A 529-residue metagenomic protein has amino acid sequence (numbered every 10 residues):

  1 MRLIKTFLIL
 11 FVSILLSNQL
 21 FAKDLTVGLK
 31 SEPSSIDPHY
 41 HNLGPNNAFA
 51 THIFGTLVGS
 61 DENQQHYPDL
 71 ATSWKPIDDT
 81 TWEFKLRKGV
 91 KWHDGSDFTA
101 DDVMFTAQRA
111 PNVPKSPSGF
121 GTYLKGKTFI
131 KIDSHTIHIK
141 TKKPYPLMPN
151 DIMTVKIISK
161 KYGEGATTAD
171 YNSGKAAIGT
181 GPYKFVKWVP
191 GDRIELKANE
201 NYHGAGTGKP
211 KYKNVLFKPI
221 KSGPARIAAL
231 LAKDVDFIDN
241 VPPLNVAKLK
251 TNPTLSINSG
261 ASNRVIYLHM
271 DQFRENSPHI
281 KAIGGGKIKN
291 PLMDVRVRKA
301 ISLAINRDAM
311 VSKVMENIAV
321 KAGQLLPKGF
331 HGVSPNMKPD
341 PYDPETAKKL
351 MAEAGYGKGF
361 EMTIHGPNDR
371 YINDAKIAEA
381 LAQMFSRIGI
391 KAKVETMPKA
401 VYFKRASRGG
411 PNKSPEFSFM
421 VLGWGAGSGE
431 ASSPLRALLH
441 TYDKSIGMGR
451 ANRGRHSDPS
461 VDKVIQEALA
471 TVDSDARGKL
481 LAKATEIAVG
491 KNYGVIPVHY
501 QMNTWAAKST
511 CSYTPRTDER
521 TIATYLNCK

Functional and structural regions predicted by a protein language model:
M1-L8: Bacterial N-terminal signal peptides that target proteins for export
K5, K75, G119-G163, K187: Surface-exposed binding/hinge segments that line and control ligand-binding clefts or catalytic entry sites
I9-L10, L20: Cleavable N-terminal signal peptides
L16-A22: Sec/Tat signal peptide C-region and signal peptidase I cleavage site
G28-D78, Q108, I178: N-terminal lobe/hinge region of extracytoplasmic solute-binding protein
G59-E62, K75, R87-P117, F129-I130 (+4 more regions): Extracytoplasmic/periplasmic ligand-capture domains
W82-K85, H135-T141, I194: A generic structural motif
W505-K529: Long beta-strand-rich cores associated with HINT superfamily self-processing modules
